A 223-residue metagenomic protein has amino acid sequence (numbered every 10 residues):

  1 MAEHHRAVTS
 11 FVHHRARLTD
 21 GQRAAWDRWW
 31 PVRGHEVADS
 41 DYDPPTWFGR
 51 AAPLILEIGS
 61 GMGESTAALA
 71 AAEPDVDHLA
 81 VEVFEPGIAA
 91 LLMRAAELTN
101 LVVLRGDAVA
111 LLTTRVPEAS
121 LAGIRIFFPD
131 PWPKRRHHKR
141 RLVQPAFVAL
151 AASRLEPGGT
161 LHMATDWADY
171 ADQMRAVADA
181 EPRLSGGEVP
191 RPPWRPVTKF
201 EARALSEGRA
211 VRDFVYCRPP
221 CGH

Functional and structural regions predicted by a protein language model:
M1-L56, E64-A67, A71: S-adenosyl-L-methionine
I58, V81: Conserved beta-strand/loop positions that form the S-adenosyl-L-methionine
G61: Conserved glycine-rich SAM-binding loop
F84: Conserved SAM/SAH-binding beta-strand->alpha-helix loop
L92-A119: S-adenosyl-L-methionine
V143-P157: A short glycine-rich, Lys/Arg-flanked "PGG" loop and its adjoining helix->strand segment in the class I
P157-T165: Conserved beta-strand signature within the Rossmann-like core of class I S-adenosyl-L-methionine
Y170-H223: Class I S-adenosyl-L-methionine
